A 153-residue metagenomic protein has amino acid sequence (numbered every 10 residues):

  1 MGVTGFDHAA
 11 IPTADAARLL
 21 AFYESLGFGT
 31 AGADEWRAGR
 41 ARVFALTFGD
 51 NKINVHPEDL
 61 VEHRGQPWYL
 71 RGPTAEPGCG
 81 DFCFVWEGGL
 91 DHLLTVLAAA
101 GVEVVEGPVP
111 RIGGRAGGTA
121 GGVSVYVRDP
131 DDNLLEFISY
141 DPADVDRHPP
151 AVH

Functional and structural regions predicted by a protein language model:
M1-A17, L26, G32, G80-F82 (+1 more regions): N-terminal beta-strand motif that seeds the catalytic metal site of vicinal oxygen chelate
G2, V85, L94-H153: Vicinal oxygen chelate
G5-A14, F44-T47, W68-A98, V123-R128: Vicinal oxygen chelate
I11-E62, V152: Core segments of cupin and vicinal oxygen chelate
D15, D50, P57-D59, W86-G88 (+2 more regions): Non-catalytic surface loops within mature trypsin-like serine protease
G39, A75-P77, G118-A120: Short coil/turn motifs at beta-sheet boundaries
V55, H63-Q66, V145-D146: Short acidic/His/Gly/Ser-rich catalytic and metal-binding motifs that mark active-site loops of diverse hydrolases
D59-P73, V105: Short, flexible, mixed-charge acidic loops at enzyme active sites
